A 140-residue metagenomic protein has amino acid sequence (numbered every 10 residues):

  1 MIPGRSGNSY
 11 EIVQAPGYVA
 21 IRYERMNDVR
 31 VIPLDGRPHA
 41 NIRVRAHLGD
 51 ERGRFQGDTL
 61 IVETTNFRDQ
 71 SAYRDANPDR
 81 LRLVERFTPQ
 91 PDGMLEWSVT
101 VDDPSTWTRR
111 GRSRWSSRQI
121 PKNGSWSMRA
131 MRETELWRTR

Functional and structural regions predicted by a protein language model:
M1-R140: PEST-like low-complexity, intrinsically disordered acidic/proline/serine-rich tracts that flank trafficking/processing
